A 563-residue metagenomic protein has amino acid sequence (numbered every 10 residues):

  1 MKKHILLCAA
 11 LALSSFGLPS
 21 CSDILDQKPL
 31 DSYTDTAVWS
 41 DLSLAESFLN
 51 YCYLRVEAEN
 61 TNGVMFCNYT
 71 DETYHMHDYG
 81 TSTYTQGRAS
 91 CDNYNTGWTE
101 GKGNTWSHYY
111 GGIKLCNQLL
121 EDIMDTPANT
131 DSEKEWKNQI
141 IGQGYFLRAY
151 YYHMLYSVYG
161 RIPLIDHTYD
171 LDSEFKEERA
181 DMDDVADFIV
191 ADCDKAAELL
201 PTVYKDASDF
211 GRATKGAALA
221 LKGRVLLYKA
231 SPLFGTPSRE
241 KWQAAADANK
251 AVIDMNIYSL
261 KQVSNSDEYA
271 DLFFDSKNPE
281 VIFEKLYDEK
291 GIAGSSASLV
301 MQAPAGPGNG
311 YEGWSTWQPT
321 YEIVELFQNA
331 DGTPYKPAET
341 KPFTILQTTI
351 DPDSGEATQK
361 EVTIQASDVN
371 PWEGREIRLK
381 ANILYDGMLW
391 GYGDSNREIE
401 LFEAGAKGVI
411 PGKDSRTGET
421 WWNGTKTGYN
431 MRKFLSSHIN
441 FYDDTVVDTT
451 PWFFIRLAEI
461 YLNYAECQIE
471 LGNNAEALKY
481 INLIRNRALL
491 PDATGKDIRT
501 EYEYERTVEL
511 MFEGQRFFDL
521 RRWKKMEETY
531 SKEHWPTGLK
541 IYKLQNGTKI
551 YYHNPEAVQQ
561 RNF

Functional and structural regions predicted by a protein language model:
M1-L30: Bacterial Sec-dependent N-terminal signal peptides
C21-I24, Y53, G80, Y109-G112 (+10 more regions): Long, intrinsically disordered, low-complexity segments
S22-T85, G216-L219, R224-P411: An aromatic- and glycine-enriched ligand-binding surface/loop that stacks and positions planar moieties
K28, Y156-H167, L471-L483: Short, well-structured active-site flanking segments
D41-N60, T81-Y159, E174-D187, A191-S208 (+9 more regions): Conserved, well-structured interaction surfaces
R161-R179, L233-A244: Short coil/linker segments at helix-helix boundaries
R397, F434, I439, A458-Y464 (+2 more regions): Active/binding-pocket-proximal capping segment
